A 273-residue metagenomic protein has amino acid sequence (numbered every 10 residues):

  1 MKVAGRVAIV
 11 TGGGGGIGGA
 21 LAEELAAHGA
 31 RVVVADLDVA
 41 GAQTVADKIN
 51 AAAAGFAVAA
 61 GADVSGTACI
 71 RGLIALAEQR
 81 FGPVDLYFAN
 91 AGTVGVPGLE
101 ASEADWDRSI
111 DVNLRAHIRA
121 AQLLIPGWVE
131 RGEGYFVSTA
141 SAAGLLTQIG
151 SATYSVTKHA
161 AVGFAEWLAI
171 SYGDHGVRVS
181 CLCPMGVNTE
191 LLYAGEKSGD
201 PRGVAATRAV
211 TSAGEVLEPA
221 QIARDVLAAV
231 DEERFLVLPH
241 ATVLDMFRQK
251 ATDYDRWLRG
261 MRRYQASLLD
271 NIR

Functional and structural regions predicted by a protein language model:
K2-V33: Canonical Rossmann dinucleotide-binding motif of NAD(H)/NADP(H)-dependent dehydrogenases/reductases, specifically
V39-A40, G61-G72, E103: The beta1-alpha1 cofactor-binding region of Rossmann-like NAD(H)/NADP(H)-dependent oxidoreductases
N90-G95: Conserved NAD(P)H cofactor-binding loop of Rossmann-fold oxidoreductase domains
P97-I110: Substrate-binding pocket helix/loop in short-chain dehydrogenase/reductase
A121, T157: Active-site helix of classical SDR
S141: Residue(s) in the substrate-gating loop at a strand-loop-helix junction that position the organic substrate next
I170-A241: SDR active-site lid
